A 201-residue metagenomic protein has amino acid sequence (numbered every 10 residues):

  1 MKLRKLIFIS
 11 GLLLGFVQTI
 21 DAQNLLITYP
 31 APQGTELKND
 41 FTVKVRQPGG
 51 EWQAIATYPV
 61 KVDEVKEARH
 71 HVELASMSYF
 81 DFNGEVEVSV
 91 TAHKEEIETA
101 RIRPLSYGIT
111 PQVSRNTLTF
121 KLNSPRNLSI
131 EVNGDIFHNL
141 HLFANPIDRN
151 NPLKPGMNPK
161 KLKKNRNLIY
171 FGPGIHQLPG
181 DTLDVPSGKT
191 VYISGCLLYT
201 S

Functional and structural regions predicted by a protein language model:
M1-I7: Bacterial N-terminal signal peptides that target proteins for export
I9-G15: Bacterial N-terminal signal peptides
V90-T110: Change to "...patches in solvent-exposed regions of secreted, membrane-anchored, or virion-exposed structural
Y107-L162: Extended acidic/polar, glycine-enriched regions that form or flank non-catalytic beta-rich accessory modules
G172, P186, Y192-S194: Feature marks extracellular polysaccharide-active and adherence modules
Y199-T200: Conserved small/polar residues in nucleotide/adenosyl-binding loops
